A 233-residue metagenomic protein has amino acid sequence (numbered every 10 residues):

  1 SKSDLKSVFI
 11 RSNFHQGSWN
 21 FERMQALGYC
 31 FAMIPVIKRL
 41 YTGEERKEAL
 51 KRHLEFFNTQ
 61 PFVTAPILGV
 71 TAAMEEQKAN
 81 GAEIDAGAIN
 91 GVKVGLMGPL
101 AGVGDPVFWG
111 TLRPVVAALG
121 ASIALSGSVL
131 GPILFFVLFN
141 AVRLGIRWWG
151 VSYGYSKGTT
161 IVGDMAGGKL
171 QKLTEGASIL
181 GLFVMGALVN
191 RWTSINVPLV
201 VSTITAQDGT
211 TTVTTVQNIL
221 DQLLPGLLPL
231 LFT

Functional and structural regions predicted by a protein language model:
S1-A86: Soluble N-terminal domains of membrane-associated systems
R11-Q16, K51-R52, F56, A88-A101 (+1 more regions): Cytosolic juxtamembrane amphipathic/interface segments immediately preceding and feeding into a transmembrane helix
S18, A101-D105, R143: Transmembrane alpha-helix interface/packing and boundary motifs in multi-pass membrane proteins, characterized by
H53-Q60, P99-G110, K169-L180: Loop-to-transmembrane-helix entry motif
T71-K78, K93, K157-V162: Short alpha-helical linear motifs
I84, L100-F108, T212-L224: Short, amphipathic, aromatic/basic-enriched membrane-interface segments that mark the entry/exit of transmembrane
G87-A124: Transmembrane alpha-helical segments and their cytosolic interface motifs in multi-pass membrane proteins
P114-V115, I123-T233: Membrane-embedded alpha-helical modules
